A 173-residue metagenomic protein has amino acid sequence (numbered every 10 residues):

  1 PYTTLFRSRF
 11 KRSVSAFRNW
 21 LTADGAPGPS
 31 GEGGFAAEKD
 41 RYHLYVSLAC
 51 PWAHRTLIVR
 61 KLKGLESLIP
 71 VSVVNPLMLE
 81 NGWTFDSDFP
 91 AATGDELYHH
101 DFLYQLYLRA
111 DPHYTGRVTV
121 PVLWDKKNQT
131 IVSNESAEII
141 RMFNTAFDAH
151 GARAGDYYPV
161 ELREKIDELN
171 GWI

Functional and structural regions predicted by a protein language model:
Y2-L5: Short, small-residue-biased leader/transition segments that mark boundaries at the very start of proteins
R7-G33: Short alpha-helical hairpin
G28-G82: Local sequence-structure signature of Cys/Sec-based thiol-disulfide redox active-site neighborhoods
G31-G33, Y107-H113, V120, Q129 (+1 more regions): Catalytic micro-motifs at enzyme active sites that drive phosphoryl/nucleotidyl and oxygen chemistry
V46-W52, N75-M78, Y107, W124-N128 (+2 more regions): Short, flexible loop/turn elements at secondary-structure junctions
P51-H54, I58, L97, D101 (+3 more regions): A structural signal for well-ordered alpha-helical segments within the folded catalytic domains of diverse enzymes
T84-T93, L97-W124: Structural micro-motif
D125-I173: The first long alpha-helix at the start of the GST-like C-terminal all-alpha domain
